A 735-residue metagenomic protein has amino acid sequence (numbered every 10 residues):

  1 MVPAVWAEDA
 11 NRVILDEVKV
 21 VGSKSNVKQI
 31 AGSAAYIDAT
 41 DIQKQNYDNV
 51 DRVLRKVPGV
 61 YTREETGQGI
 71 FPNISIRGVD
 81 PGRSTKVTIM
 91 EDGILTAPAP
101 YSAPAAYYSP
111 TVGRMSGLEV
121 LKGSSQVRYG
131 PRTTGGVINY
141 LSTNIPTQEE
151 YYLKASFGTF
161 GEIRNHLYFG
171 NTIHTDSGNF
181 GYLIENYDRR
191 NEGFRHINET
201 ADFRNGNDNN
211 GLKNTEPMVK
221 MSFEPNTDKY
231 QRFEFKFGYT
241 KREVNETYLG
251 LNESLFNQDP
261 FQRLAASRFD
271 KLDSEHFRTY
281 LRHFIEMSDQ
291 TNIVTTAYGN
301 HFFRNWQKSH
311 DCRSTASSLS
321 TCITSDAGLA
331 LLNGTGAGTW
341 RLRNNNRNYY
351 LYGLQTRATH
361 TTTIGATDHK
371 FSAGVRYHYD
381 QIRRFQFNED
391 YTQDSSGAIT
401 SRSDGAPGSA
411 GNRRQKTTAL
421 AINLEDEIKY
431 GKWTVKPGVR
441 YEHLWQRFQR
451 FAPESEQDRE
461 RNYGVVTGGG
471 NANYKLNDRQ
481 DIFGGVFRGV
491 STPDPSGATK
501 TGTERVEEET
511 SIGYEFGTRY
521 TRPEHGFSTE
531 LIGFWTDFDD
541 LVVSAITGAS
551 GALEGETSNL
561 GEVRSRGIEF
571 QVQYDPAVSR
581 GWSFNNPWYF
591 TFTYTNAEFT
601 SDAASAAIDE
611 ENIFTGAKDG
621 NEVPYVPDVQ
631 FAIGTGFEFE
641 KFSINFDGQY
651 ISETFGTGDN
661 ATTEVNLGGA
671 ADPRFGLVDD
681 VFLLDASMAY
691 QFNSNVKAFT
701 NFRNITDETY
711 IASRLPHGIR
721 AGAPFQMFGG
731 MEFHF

Functional and structural regions predicted by a protein language model:
L15-Q45, I70-N73: N-terminal periplasmic "start-of-domain" segments of outer-membrane beta-barrel proteins
D51, R55-P98: Extracytoplasmic beta-strand/coil segments of soluble accessory domains associated with Gram-negative outer-membrane
I94-K122: Short acidic/polar hinge/loop motifs at secondary-structure boundaries that mediate gating or recognition
E150-Y152, F157-R190, E199-N245, S274-R282 (+1 more regions): Transmembrane beta-barrel wall of Gram-negative outer-membrane proteins
R282-E286, Q290-H310, K475, D481-G485 (+2 more regions): Membrane-embedded beta-barrel scaffold of Gram-negative outer-membrane proteins
H360, I364-G365, K429-K432, G526 (+4 more regions): Gram-negative outer-membrane beta-barrel transporters
D368-Q480, T492-P493, K618: Signature of Gram-negative outer-membrane beta-barrel scaffolds
F534, D539, N585-W588, Q649-V665 (+2 more regions): C-terminal beta-signal and adjacent terminal beta-strands/loops of Gram-negative outer-membrane beta-barrel proteins
